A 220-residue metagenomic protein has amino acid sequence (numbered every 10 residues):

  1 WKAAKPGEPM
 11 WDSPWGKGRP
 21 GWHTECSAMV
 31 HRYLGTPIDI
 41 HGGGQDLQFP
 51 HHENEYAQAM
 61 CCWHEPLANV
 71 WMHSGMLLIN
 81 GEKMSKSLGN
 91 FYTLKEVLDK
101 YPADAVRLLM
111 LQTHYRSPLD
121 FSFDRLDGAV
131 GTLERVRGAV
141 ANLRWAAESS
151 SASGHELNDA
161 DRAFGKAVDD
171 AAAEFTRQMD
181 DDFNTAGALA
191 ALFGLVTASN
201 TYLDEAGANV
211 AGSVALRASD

Functional and structural regions predicted by a protein language model:
W1-A146: Alpha-helical recognition segments enriched in aromatics with Gly/Pro capping that present substrate-recognition
K83-S85, N90-D220: Structural preference for alpha-helix termini/caps and helix-kink/transition segments
